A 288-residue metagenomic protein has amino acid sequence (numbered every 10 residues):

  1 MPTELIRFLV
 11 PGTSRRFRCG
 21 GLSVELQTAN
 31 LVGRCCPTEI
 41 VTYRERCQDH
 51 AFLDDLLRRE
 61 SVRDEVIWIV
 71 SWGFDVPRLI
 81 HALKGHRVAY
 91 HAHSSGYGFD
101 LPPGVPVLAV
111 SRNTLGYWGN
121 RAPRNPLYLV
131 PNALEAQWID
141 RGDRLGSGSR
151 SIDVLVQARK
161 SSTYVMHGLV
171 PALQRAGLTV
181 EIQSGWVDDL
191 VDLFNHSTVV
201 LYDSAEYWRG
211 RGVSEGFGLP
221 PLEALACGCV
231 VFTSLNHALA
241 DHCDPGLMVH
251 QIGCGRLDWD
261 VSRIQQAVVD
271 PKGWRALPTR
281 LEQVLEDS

Functional and structural regions predicted by a protein language model:
M1-W72, F232-L239, P245-I264, R275: N-terminal pre-catalytic "stem/leader" segment of glycosyltransferase-like enzymes
G21-T28, Y117-N120, Y128-L193: Conserved catalytic-core segment of nucleotide-activated headgroup transferases in glycan assembly
V66-W72, A82-G96, P106-V110: Active-site proximal beta-strand in glycosyltransferases
D100, G104-P126, Y164-V165: A short, active-site helix/loop in glycosyltransferases that binds the activated sugar's phosphate group
D140-R144, G253-S288: A charged, aromatic-enriched C-terminal amphipathic alpha-helix characteristic of glycosyltransferases across folds
N195-H196, P220-C229, S234, P245: Conserved donor-binding/catalytic loop of nucleotide-activated donor transferases
N195-R211, C229: Acidic donor-binding loop of glycosyltransferase active sites
S204-P220, S234-N236, A240-D241: Nucleotide-sugar-dependent
